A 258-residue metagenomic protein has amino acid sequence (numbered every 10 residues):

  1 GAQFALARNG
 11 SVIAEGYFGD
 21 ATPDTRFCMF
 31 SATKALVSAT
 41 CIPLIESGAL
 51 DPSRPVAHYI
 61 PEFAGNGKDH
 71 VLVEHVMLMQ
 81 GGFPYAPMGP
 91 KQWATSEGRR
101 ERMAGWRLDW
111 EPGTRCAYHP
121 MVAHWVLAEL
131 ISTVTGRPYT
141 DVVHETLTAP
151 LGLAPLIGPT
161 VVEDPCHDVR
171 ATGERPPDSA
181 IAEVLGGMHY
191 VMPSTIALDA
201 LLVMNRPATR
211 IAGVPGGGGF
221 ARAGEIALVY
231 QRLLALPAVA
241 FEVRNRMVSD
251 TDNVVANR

Functional and structural regions predicted by a protein language model:
G1-T22, P52, K91-Q92: A short, well-structured edge-of-sheet supersecondary motif
L6, S31, P120: Conserved strand-loop elements at the edges of beta-sheets that form or border functional pockets
R8, V56, H119: Short, solvent-exposed turn/loop segments enriched in Gly/Ser/Thr/Pro and often Arg
G10, C28-R54, L127-S132, V229: Active-site SXXK
D20-T25, I60-F63: Short helix/strand-bridging catalytic loops that position acidic/His residues to coordinate divalent metals and engage
D51-N66, P150: Short, glycine/proline-biased beta-turn/loop segments that scaffold the active-site neighborhood
N66-R258: Short, surface-exposed loop or secondary-structure junction motifs that flank catalytic or metal-binding residues
